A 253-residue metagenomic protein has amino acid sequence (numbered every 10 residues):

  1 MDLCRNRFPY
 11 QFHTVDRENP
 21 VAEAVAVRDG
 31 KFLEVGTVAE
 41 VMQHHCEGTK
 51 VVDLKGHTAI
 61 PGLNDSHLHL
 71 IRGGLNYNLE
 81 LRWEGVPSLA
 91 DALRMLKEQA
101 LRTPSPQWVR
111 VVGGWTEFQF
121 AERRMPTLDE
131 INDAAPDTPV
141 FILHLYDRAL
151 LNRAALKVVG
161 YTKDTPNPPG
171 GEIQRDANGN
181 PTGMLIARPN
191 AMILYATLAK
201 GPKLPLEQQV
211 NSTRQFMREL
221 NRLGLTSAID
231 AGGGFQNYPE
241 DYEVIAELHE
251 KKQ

Functional and structural regions predicted by a protein language model:
D2-F8, H13, R17-G62, S66-Q253: Divalent metal-binding segments
